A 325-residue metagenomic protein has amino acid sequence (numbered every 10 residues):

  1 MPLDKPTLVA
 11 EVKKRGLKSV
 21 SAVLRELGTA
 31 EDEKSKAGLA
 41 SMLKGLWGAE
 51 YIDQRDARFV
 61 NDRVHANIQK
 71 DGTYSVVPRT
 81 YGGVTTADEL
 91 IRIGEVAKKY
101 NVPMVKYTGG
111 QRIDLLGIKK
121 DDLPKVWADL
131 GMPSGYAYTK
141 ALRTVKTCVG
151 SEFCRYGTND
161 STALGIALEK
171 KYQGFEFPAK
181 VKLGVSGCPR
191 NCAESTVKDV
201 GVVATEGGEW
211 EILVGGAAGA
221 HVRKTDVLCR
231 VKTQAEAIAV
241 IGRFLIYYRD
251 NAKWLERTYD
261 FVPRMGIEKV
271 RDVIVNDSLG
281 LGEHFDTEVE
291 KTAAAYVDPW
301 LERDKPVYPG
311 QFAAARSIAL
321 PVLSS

Functional and structural regions predicted by a protein language model:
M1, D32-S35, C148, C188 (+1 more regions): Short cysteine clusters
M1-L39: Compact, charge-rich alpha-helical regulatory domains located at protein termini
E33-K36, A49-Q54, V102-G109, K140-A141 (+3 more regions): Flexible, glycine/charged-enriched surface loops at secondary-structure junctions
K44, G48, K98, V102 (+5 more regions): Generic secondary-structure signature for well-ordered alpha-helical cores
I52-A66, Y138-A141: Long, charged amphipathic helices and adjacent flexible linkers at domain junctions
Y74-G207, E211, P306-S325: Small-residue-enriched alpha-helical segments and adjacent helix-cap loops that form tight helix-helix packing
C148, K182-R190, T258-V270, E290-A294: A glycine-rich phosphate-binding loop feature that marks nucleotide/adenosyl-phosphate handling sites
G187, N191, T196-E256: Mobile "lid/hinge" segments at catalytic clefts and subdomain interfaces of large enzymes
